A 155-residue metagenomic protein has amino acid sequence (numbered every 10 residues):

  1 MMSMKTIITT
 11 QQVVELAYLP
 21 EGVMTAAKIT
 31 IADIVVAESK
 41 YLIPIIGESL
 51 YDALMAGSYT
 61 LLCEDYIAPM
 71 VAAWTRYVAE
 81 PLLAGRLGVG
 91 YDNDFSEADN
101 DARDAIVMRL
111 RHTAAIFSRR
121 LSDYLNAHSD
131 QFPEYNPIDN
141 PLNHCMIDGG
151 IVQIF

Functional and structural regions predicted by a protein language model:
M1-A68, L82-G90, D94-A98, R120-F155: Conserved short "hinge" loops at termini or chain/domain junctions
N93-L110: Short His/Asp/Glu-rich catalytic/ion-coordination signatures at enzyme active sites or charged loops
A105-H128: Long, highly charged low-complexity segments enriched in Glu/Asp and Lys/Arg with interspersed Ser/Thr
